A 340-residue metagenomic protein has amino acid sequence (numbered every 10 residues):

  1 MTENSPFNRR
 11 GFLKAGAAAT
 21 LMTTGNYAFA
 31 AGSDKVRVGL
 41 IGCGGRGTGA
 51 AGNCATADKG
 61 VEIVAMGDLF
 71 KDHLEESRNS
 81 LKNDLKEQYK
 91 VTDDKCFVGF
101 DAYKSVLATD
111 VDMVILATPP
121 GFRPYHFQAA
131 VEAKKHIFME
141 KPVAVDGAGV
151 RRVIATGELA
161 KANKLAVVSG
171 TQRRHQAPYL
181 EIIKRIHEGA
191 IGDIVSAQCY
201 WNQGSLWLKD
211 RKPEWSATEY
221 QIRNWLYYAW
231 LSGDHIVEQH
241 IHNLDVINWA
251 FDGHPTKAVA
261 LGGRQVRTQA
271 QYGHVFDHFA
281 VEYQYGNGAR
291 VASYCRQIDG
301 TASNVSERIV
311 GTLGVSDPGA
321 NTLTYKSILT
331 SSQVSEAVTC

Functional and structural regions predicted by a protein language model:
M1-A19: N-terminal secretory signal peptides and thylakoid transit peptides that target proteins across membranes
G16-Q88, R173-Q176, I247: N-terminal Rossmann-like dinucleotide-binding module
G42-G49, N163-S169, R173-G273, Y283 (+3 more regions): Predominantly a Rossmann-like dinucleotide-binding segment in NAD(P)-dependent oxidoreductases
N53, G60-G67, L81, V259-C340: Glycine-enriched catalytic-core subsegment of oxygenase/oxidase enzymes
K86-L116: A structured beta-alpha segment of the ubiquitous adenosine-cofactor-binding alpha/beta core
P120, P124-H175, G189: Beta-strand-loop-alpha-helix segment that lines the small-molecule cofactor/substrate pocket of alpha/beta enzymes
